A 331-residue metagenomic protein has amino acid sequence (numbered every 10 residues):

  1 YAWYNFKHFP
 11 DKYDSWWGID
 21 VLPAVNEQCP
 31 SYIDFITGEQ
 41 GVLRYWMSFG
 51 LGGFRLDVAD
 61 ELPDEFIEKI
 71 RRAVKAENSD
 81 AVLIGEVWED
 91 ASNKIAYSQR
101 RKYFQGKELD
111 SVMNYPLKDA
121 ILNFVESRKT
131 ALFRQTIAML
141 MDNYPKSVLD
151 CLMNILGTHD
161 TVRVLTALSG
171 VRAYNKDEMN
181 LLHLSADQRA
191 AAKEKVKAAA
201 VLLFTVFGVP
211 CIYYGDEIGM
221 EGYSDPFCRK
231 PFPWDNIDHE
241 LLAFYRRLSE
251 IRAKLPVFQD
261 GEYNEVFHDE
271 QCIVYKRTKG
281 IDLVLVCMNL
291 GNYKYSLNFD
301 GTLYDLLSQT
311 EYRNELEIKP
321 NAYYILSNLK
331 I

Functional and structural regions predicted by a protein language model:
Y1-S48, I70, A76: Substrate-binding/active-site clefts of carbohydrate-active enzymes
I19-F35, L51-E61, A120-R128, N180-A191 (+1 more regions): The substrate-binding groove and active-site-proximal loops of carbohydrate-active enzymes, especially glycoside
S31-G38, L62, F66, L132-T136 (+3 more regions): Soluble or luminal CAZymes and related metallo-dependent hydrolases
V42, G52, D57-L152, L202 (+3 more regions): Active-site-proximal helices and loops of the catalytic beta/alpha 8
M47, G52, D60-P63, W88-A91 (+5 more regions): Short, solvent-exposed loop/turn segments at secondary-structure junctions
Y97-S98, S111, M153-L184, A200-D238: Aromatic/acidic polysaccharide-binding cleft in carbohydrate-active enzymes
Q99-R101, A192-K193, T205-I212, D216-I331: Carbohydrate-interacting/catalytic domains
R134-A138, R172-K197, K254: Aromatic-anchored helix/helix-loop segment that forms the rim or "lid" of small-molecule/cofactor binding pockets
